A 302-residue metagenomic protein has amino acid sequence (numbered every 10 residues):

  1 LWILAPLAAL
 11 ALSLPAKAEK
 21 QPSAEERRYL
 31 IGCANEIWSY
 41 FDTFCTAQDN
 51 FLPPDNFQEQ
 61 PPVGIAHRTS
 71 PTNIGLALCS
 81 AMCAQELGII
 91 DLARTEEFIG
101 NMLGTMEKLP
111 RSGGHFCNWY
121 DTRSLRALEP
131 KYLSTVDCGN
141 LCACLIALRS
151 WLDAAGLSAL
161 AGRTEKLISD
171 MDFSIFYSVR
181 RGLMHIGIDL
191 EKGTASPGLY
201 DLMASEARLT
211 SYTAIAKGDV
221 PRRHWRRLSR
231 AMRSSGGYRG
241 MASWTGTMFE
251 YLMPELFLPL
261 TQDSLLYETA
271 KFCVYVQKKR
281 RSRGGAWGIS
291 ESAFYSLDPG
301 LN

Functional and structural regions predicted by a protein language model:
L1-N302: Ser/Thr/Asn(+Pro)-rich, low-complexity disordered segments
